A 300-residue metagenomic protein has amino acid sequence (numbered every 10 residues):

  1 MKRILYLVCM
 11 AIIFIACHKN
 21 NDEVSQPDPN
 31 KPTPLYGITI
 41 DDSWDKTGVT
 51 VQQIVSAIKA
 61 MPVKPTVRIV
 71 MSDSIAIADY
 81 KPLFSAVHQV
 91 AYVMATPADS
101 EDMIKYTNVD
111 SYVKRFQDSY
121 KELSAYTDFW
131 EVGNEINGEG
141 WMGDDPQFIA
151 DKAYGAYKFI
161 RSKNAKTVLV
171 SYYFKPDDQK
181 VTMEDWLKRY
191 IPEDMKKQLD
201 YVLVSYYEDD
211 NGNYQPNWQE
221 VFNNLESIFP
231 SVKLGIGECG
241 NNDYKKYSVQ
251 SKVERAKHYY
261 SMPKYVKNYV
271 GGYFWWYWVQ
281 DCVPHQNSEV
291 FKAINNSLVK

Functional and structural regions predicted by a protein language model:
I13-A16: C-terminal motif of bacterial Sec signal peptides marking the signal peptidase cleavage site
H18-N20: Bacterial signal peptide processing site
V24-S74, W275-W278: Boundary/entry segment of secreted carbohydrate-active catalytic domains
Y36, T127-W130, G235-K300: Substrate-binding cleft of secreted/luminal carbohydrate-active enzymes
V51-E122, G140-V170, Q215-W218, E226-F229: Aromatic-lined substrate-binding rim segments of carbohydrate-active enzymes
A91, A95-P97, D128, N134 (+5 more regions): Aromatic- and acid-rich polysaccharide-binding/catalytic face of secreted or lumenal carbohydrate-active enzymes
Q117-P146, V168-P176, Y206-D210, V270-V279: Active-site groove signature of glycoside hydrolases
A153-E184, Y201-V204, S231-K245, Y269-Q280: Aromatic-lined carbohydrate-recognition surfaces of secreted/lumenal glycan-active proteins
